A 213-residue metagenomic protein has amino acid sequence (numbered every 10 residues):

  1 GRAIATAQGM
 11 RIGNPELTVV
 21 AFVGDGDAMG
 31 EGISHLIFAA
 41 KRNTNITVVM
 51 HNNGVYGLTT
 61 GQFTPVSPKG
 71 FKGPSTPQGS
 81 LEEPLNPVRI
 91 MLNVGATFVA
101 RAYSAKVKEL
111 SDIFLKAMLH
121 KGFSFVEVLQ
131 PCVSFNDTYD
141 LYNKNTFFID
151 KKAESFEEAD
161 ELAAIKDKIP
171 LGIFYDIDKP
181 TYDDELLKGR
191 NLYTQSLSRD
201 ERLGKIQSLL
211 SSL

Functional and structural regions predicted by a protein language model:
G1-G57: Thiamine diphosphate
E16, T64-A117: Conserved thiamine diphosphate
L17-A21, N45-V49, R89, T97-A100 (+2 more regions): Structural motif
D27-G30, A102-S111, E154-F156: Active-site glycine- and acidic-residue-rich loops that bind and position anionic ligands or nucleotide-like cofactors
E31-H35, K41, L58-F63, N136-L141 (+1 more regions): Short acidic, glycine/serine/threonine-rich loops at helix termini
G57-L58, K108-L110, V126, V133-T138 (+1 more regions): Short acidic/glycine-rich loop or secondary-structure boundary segments that cap or lie
V94-Y103, K121, F125-V133, Y139: Active-site rim beta-loop-alpha module in soluble metabolic enzymes
C132-L213: Flexible, low-complexity linker and terminal segments
